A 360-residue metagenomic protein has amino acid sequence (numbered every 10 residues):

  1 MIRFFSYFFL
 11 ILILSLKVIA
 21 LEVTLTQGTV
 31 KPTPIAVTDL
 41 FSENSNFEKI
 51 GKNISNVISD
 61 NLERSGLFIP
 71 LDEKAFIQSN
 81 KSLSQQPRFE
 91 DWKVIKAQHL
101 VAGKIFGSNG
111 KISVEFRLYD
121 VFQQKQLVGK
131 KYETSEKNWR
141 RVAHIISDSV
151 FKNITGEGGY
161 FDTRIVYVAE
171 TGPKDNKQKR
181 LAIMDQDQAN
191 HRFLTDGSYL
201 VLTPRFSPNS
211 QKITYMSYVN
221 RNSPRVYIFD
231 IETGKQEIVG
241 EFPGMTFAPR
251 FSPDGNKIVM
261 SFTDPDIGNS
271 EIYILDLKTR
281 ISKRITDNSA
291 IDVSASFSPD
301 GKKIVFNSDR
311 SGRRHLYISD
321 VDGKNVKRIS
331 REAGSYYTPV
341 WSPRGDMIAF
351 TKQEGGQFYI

Functional and structural regions predicted by a protein language model:
S6-K17: Bacterial N-terminal signal peptides
E22-L25, S82-S149: Amphipathic beta-strand/beta-sheet edge segments enriched in Tyr/Trp
T26-R88, V101-I105: Short beta-strand->alpha-helix linker/helix-N-cap micro-motif that forms a surface specificity/interaction loop
F122, D185-A189, D230-G234, D276-R280 (+1 more regions): Short loop/turn segments that connect beta-strands within beta-propeller blades
G158, E170-R180, G197-Y199, S217-R225 (+7 more regions): A flexible loop/linker signature enriched in serine peptidases of the S9 family
G159-F161, P208-N209, P253-D254, P299-D300 (+1 more regions): Residue-level detector of Asp-centered blade-edge/turn motifs that repeat once per structural unit in beta-propeller
I165, I213-T214, G255-I258, G301-V305 (+1 more regions): Hydrophobic beta-strand positions that form the internal "hydrophobic ladder" of WD40/Gbeta-like beta-propeller blades
